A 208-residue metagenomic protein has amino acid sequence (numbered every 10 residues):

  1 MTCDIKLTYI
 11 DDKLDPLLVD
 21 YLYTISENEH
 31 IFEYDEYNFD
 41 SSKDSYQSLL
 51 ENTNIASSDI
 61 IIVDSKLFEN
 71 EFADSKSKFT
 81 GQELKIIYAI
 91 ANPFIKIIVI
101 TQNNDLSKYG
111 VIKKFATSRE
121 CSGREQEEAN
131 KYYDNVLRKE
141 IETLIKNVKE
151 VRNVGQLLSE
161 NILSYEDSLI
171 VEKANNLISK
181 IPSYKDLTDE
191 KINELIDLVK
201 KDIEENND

Functional and structural regions predicted by a protein language model:
T2-D4, A56-S58, F94: A general structural motif
C3-S26: Conserved acidic segment of CheY-like receiver
P16-Y21, Y46, E71-S77, S107-K113: A short acidic (Asp/Glu
L22-E29, E51-I55, K85-P93, V111-T117: Short, surface-exposed basic-aromatic patches at helix termini and helix-loop junctions that form
I31-D44: Short hydrophobic/Thr-rich beta-strand motif most characteristic of the beta2 strand and flanking loop of CheY-like
K43-A91, Q102: Conserved phosphotransfer microenvironments
N92-R152: Alpha4 helix (beta4-alpha4-beta5 surface) of REC/receiver domains from two-component response regulators
E142-D208: C-terminal output/effector regions of signal-responsive regulators
